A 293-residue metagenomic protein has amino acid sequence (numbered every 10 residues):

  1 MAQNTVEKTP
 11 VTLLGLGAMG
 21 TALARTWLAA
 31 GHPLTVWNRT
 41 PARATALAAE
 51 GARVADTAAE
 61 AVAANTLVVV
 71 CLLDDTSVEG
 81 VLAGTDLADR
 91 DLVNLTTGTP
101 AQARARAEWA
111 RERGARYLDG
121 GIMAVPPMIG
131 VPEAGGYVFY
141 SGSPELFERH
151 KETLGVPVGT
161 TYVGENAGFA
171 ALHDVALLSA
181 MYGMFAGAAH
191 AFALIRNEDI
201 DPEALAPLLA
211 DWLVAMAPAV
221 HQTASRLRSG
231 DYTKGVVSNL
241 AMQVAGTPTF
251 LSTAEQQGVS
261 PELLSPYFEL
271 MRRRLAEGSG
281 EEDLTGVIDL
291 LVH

Functional and structural regions predicted by a protein language model:
M1-A63, L67-V70, R90-D91, P126 (+1 more regions): NAD(P)+-binding Rossmann beta1-loop-alpha1 motif at the extreme N-terminus of oxidoreductases
L34, V54, R116-L118, P261: Hydrophobic beta-strand scaffold residues
A58-R113: Rossmann-fold NAD(P) dinucleotide-binding segment
G98, R104-S179: Rossmann-fold dinucleotide-binding core
A170-P266, L270-L291: Helical "substrate-binding/catalytic lid" subdomain of Rossmann-like NAD(P)-dependent dehydrogenases/reductases
